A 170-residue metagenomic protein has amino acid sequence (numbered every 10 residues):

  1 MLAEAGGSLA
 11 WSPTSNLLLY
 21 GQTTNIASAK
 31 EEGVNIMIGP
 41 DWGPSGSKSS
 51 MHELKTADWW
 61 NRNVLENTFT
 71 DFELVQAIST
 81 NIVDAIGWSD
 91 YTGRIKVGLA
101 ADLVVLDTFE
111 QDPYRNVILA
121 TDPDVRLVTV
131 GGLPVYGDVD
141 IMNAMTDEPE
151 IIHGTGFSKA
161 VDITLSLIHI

Functional and structural regions predicted by a protein language model:
M1, I168-I170: Accessible peptide chain termini
M1-I95, V104-E110: Active-site-adjacent C-terminal substructures of enzyme catalytic domains
V34-I36, V128, I170: Hydrophobic aliphatic residue packing
Q76-I168: Active-site microenvironment of metallo-dependent hydrolases
